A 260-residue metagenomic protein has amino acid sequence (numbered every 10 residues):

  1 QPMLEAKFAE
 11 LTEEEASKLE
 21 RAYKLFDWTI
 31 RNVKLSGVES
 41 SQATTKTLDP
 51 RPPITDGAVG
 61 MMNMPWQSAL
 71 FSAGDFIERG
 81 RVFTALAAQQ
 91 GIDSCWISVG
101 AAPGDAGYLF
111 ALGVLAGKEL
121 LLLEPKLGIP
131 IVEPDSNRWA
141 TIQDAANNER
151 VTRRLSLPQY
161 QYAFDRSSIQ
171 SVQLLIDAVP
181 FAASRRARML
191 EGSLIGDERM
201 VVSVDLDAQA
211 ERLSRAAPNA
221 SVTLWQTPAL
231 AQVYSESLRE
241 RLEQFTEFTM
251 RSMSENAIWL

Functional and structural regions predicted by a protein language model:
Q1-G74, A106-G107, G117: Secondary-structure boundary elements
E78, V82-A85, C95-L260: His-Asp-centered catalytic microenvironments across diverse enzyme cores, prominently the transglutaminase-like
A88: Anion (oxyanion) recognition and catalysis
I92: Segments that shape or occlude catalytic/ligand-binding pockets
